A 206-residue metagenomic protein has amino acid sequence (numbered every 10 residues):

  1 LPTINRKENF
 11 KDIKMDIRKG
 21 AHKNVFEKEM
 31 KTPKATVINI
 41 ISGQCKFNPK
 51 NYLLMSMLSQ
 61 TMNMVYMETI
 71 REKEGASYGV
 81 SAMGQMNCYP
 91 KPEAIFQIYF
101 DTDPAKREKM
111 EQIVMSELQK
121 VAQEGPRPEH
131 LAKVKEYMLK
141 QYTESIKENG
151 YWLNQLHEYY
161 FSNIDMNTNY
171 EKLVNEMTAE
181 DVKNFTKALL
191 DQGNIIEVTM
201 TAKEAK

Functional and structural regions predicted by a protein language model:
L1-A35, I41-Q44, K203-K206: An aromatic/glycine/proline-enriched structural segment found at the starts of mature extracellular/organellar domains
K28-K31, I70-R71, K187-D191: A general structural signal for short secondary-structure junctions and capping/turn motifs
K34-Y52, S56, R71-E176, I195-A202: M16 family metallopeptidases and their MPP-like homologs
S59, E68: Long, His/Glu/Asp-enriched segments that create or flank divalent metal/ion-associated functional microenvironments
M62-N63: Short Ser/Thr-interspersed hydrophobic loop/turn segments at strand-loop and sheet-helix junctions that line or gate
V182-T201: Bilobed periplasmic-binding protein-like "clamshell/Venus-flytrap" ligand-binding domains
